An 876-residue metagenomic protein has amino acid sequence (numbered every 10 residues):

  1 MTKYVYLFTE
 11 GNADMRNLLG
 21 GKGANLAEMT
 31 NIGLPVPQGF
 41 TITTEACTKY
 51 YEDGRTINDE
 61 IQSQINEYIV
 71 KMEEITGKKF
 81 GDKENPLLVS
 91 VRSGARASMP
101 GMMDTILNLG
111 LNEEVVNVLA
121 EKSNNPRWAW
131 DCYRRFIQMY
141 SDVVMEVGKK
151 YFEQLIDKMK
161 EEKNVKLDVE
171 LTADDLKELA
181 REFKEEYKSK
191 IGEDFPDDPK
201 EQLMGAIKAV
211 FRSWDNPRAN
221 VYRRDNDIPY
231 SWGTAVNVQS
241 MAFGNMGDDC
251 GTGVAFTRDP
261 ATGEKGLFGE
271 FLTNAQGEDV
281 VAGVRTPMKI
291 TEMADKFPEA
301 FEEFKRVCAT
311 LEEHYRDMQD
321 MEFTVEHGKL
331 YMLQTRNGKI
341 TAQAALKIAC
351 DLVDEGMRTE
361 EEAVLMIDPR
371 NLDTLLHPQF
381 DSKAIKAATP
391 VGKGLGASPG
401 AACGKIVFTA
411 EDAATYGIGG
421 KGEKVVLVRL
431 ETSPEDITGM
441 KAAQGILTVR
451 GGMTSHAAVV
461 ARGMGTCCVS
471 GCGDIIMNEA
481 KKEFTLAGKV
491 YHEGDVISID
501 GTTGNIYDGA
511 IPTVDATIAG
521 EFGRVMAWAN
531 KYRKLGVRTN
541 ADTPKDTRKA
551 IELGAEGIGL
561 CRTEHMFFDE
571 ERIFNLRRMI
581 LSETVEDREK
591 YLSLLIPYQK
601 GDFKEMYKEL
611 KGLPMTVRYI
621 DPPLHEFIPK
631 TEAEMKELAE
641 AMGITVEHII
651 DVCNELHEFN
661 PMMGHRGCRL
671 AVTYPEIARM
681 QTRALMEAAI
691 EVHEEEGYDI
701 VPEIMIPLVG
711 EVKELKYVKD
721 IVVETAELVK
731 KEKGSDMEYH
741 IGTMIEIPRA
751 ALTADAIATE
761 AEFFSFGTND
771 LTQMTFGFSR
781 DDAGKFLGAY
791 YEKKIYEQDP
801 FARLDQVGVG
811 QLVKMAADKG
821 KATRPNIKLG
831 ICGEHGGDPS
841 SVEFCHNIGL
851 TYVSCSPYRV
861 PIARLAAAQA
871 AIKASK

Functional and structural regions predicted by a protein language model:
M1-A388, E423-V426, S433-T438, Q444 (+10 more regions): Nucleotide/phosphate-binding sheet-loop regions of phosphoryl- and nucleotidyl-transfer enzymes
F40, V449-G451, S470-G473, C561 (+2 more regions): Short beta->alpha connector loops at strand-helix junctions that form conserved, small/polar/Pro-enriched
R92, I518, W528-K876: Conserved alpha/beta-domain cores
K329-Y331, S433-K441, G445, M453-V460 (+8 more regions): Glycine-rich phosphate/ribose-binding loops and adjacent secondary-structure elements that form binding surfaces
L333-T335, H492-N540, D546: C-terminal domain-closing interface element
M357-A442, N505-I511, F522, M526-N530 (+1 more regions): Protease-associated
V449, G463-M464, F844, L850: Long, C-terminal-biased catalytic regions of enzyme "large/alpha" subunits
